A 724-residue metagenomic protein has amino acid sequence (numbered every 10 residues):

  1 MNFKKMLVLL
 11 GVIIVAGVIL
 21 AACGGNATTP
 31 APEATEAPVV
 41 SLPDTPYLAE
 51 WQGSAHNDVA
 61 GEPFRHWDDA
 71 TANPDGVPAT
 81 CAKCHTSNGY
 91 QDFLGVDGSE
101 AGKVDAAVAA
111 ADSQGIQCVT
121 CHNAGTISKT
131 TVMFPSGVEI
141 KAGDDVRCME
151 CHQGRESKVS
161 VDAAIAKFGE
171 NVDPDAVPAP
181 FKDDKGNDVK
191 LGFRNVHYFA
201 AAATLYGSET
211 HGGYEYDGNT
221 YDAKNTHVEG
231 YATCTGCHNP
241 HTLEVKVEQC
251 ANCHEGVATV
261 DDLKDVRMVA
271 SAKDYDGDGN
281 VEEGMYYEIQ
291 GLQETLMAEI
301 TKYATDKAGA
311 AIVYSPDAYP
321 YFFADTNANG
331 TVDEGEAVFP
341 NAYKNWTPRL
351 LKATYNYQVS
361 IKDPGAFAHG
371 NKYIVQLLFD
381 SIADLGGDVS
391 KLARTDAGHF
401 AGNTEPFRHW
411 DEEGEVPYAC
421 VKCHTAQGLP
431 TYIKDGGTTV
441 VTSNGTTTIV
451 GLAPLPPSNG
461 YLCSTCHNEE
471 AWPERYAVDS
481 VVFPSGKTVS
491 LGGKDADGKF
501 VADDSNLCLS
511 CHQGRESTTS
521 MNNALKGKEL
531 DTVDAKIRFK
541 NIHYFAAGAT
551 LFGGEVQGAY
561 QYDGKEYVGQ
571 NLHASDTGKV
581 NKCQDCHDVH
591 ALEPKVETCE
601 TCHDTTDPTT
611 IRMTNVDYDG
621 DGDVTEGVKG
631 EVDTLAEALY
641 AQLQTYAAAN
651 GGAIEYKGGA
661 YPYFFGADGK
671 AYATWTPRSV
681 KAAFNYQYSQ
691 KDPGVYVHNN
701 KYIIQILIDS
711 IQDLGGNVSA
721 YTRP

Functional and structural regions predicted by a protein language model:
N2-L10: Bacterial N-terminal signal peptides that target proteins for export
I14-G17: Alpha-helical transmembrane segments
L20-A22: C-terminal motif of bacterial Sec signal peptides marking the signal peptidase cleavage site
G24-A27: Bacterial signal peptide processing site
A34-N239, A318, G335-A342, V359-A368 (+3 more regions): Sequence context of c-type cytochrome heme-c attachment sites
S41, D261-L351, Y355, P364-F367 (+5 more regions): Acidic, glycine-anchored loop motifs typical of Ca2+
E229-R267, G578-R612: Structured mid-domain segments that build the active-site/substrate or prosthetic-cofactor binding neighborhood
T242-L243, V359-L392, A591, D692-T722: Ser/Thr/Pro-rich, low-complexity mucin-like regions that serve as glycosylated stalks/linkers or repetitive adhesive
